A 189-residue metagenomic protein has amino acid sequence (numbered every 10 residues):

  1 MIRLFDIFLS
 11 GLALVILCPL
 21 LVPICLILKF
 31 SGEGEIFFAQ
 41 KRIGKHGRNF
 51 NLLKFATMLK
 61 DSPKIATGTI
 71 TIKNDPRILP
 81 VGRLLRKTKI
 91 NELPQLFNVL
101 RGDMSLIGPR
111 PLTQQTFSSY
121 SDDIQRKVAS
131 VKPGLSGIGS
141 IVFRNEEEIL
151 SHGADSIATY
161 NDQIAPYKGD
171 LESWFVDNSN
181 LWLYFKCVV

Functional and structural regions predicted by a protein language model:
M1-D61, F175-V189: A hydrophobic, helix-centered structural microdomain
F8, P76-I78, G169-E172: Flexible glycine/proline-enriched surface loops and loop-helix/loop-strand junctions
F38-R77, G139-Y167: Short, glycine-rich, amphipathic interfacial segments at transmembrane boundaries or analogous
V81: Polar-ligand-bearing catalytic/cofactor-coordination segments of membrane-embedded or membrane-tethered inner-membrane
F97-V189: Hydrophobic structural segments characteristic of membrane proteins
